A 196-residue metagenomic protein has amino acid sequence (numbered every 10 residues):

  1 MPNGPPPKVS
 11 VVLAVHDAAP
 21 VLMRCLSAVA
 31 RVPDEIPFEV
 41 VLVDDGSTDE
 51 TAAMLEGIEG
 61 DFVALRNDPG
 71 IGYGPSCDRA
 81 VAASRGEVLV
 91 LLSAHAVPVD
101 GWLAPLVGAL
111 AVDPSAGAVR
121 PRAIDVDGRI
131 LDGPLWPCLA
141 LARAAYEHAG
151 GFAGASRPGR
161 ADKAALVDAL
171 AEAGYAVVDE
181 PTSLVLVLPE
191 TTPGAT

Functional and structural regions predicted by a protein language model:
M1-A30: N-proximal low-complexity "stem/linker" segments adjacent to membrane-targeting elements
K8-S10, E39, A165: Cell-envelope/extracellular polymer assembly enzymes that use nucleotide-activated donors
L26-S27, A52, D78, G86 (+1 more regions): Short alpha-helix within the catalytic core of nucleotide-sugar-dependent glycosyltransferases
V29-R66: Acidic donor-binding segment of Leloir-type glycosyltransferases
N67-S84: Glycine-rich, basic loop-to-helix element that forms the pyrophosphate-binding segment of sugar-nucleotide handling
L89: Short aromatic/hydrophobic "clamp" motif used to bind/position activated sugar donors
V97-I130: Conserved donor NDP-sugar-binding/catalytic core segment of glycosyltransferases
W136-G150, A155-S183: A short, conserved alpha-helix in the catalytic core of glycosyltransferases
